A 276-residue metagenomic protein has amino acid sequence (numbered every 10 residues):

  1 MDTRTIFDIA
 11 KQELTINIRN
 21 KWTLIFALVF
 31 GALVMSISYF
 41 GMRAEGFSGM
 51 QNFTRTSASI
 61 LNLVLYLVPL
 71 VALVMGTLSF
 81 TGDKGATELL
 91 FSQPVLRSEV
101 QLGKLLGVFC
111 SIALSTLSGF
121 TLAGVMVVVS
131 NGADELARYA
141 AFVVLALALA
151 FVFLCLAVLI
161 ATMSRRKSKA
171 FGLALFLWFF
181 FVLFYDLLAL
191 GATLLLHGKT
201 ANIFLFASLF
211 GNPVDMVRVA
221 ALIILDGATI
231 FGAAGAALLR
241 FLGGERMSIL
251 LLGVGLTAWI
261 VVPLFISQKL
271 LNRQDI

Functional and structural regions predicted by a protein language model:
M1-A27, P263: Aromatic- and glycine-rich beta-strand/loop motifs that create alpha-glucan
Q12, I16, E99-I112, T116: Start (N-cap) of specific transmembrane helices in multi-pass transporter permeases
I25-A27, S168-D186, A201-L209: Pore- or pathway-lining transmembrane helices of multi-pass membrane proteins that form conduits for solutes/ions
S36-A44, S48-M50, T54-V64, G107-L173: Secretory targeting signals
F40, A44-M50, L183-V261, F265-K269: Terminal transmembrane helical anchor/hairpin motif
N52, L73-Q93, L105: Transmembrane helix boundary and interhelical loop/hinge segments in multi-pass membrane proteins
T56-F80: Long, hydrophobic alpha-helical segments
A72-G76, G85-A86, L122, L156 (+3 more regions): Hydrophobic/aromatic residues in alpha-helical transmembrane segments
